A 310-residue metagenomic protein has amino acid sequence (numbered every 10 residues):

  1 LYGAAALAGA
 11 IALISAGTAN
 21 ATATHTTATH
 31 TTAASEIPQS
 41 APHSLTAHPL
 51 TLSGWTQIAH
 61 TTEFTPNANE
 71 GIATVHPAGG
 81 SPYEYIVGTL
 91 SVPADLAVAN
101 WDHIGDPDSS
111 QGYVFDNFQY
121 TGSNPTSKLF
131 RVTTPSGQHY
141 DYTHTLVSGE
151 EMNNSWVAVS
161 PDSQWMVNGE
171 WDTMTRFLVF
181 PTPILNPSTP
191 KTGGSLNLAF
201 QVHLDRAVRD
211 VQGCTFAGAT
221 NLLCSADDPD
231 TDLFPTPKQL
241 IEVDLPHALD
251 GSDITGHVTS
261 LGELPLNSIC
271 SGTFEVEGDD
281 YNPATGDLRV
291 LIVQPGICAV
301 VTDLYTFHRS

Functional and structural regions predicted by a protein language model:
L1-A23: Secretory targeting and sorting signals
A41-P66, V92, L261: A short helix->beta-strand "capping" segment at the edge of beta-propeller domains
A59-L90, D102-D106: Beta-strand-rich domains and repeat architectures in extracellular enzymes and scaffolds, especially beta-propellers
H60-N67, D95-N100, H144-E151, V202-A207 (+1 more regions): Surface loop/turn motifs at the tips and blade-to-blade linkers of beta-strand repeat domains
L90-T121, P125-S127, Y140-V147: Blade-loop segments of beta-propeller domains
S91, G122-R131, T173-P183, D230-P246 (+1 more regions): Structural motif
R206-H257: Loop/turn-rich, solvent-exposed surfaces of beta-rich toroidal or solenoidal domains
S252-N282: Conserved blade-ending motifs and adjacent loop-strand segments that build the rim/top face of beta-propeller domains
